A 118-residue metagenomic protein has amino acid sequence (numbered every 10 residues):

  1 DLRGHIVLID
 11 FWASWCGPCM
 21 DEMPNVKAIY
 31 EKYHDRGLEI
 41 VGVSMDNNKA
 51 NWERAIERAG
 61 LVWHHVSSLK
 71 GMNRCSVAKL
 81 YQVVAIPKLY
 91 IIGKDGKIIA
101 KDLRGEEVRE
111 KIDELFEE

Functional and structural regions predicted by a protein language model:
R3, F11-A28: Conserved redox-active cysteine motifs that mediate thiol-disulfide chemistry, especially di-cysteine Cys-X(1-2)-Cys
H5-V7, P87: Alpha/beta-hydrolase fold active-site loops
I6, W15, M20, G37 (+1 more regions): Conserved functional loop/turn residues at catalytic and ligand-binding sites
I9, V41-V43, V66, Y90: Conserved hydrophobic packing residues within short motifs/helices of P-loop NTPase cores of ABC-family ATPases
D21-A59, K70-K79: Structural microenvironment flanking redox-active thiols in thiol-disulfide oxidoreductases
G60-L61, S68-E117: Thiol/disulfide oxidoreductase modules built on the thioredoxin-like
